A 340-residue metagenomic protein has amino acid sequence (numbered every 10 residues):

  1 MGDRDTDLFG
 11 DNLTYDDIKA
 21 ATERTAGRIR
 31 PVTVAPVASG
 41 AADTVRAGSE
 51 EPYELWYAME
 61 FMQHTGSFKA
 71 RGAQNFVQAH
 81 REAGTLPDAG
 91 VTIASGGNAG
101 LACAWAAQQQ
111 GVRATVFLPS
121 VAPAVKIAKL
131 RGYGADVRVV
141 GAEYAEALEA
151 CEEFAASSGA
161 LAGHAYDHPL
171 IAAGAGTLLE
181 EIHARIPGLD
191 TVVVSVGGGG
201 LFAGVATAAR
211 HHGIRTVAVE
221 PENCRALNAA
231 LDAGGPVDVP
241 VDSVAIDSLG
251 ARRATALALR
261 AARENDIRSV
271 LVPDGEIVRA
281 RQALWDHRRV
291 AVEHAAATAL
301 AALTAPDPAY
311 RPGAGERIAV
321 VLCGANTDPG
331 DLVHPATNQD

Functional and structural regions predicted by a protein language model:
M1-D340: PLP-dependent amino-acid enzyme catalytic core
